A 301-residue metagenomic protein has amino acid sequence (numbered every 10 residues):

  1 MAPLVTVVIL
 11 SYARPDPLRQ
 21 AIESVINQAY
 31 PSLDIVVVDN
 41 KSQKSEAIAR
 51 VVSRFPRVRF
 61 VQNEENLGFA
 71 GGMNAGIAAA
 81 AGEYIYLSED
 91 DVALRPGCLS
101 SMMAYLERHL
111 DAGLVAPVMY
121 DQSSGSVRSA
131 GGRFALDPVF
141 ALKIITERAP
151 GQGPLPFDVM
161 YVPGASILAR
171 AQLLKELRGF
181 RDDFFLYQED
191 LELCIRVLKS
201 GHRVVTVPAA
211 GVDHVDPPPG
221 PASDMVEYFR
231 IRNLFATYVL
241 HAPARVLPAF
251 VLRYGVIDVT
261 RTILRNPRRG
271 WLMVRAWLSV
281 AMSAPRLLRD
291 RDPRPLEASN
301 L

Functional and structural regions predicted by a protein language model:
L4-T6, D34, E192: Cell-envelope/extracellular polymer assembly enzymes that use nucleotide-activated donors
E23-S32: Short, acidic, metal-binding catalytic loop of nucleotide-sugar glycosyltransferases
N63-A80: Glycine-rich, basic loop-to-helix element that forms the pyrophosphate-binding segment of sugar-nucleotide handling
A78, A93, C98-G179, D183 (+1 more regions): Acidic/His-rich active-site region of diverse nucleotide-sugar glycosyltransferases
I85: Short aromatic/hydrophobic "clamp" motif used to bind/position activated sugar donors
V159-I167, K175-T206, A210-D213, A222-F229: Donor nucleotide-sugar recognition loop
V204, A209-V212, A222-L247, G270-L287: Catalytic core of nucleotide-sugar-dependent glycosyltransferases
R245-L301: Non-catalytic, C-terminal membrane-associated alpha-helical segments of glycosyltransferases
